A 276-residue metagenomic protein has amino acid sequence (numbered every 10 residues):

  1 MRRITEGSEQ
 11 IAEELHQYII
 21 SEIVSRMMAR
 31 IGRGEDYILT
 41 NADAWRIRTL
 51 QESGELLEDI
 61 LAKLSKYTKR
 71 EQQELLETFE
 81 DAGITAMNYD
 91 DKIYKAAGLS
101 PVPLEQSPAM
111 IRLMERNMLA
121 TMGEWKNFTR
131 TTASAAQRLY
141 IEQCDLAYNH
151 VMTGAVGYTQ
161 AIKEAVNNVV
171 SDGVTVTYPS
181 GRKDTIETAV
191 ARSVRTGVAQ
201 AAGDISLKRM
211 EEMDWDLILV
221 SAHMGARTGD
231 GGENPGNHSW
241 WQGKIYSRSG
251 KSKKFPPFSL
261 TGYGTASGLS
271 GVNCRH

Functional and structural regions predicted by a protein language model:
M1-E164: N-terminal leader/targeting and assembly helices and adjacent pre-domain segments
E6, R33, T153, D172 (+3 more regions): Feature targets compositionally biased, intrinsically disordered low-complexity regions with long contiguous runs
L39-T40, V176, I245: Hydrophobic transmembrane signal anchors and adjacent membrane-proximal interface regions, especially in viral
V102, Y178, F255-P256: Intrinsic-disorder/low-complexity coil detector
G123-V220: Contiguous, non-catalytic segments that form substrate-binding/exosite surfaces or channel walls
D184-R275: Acidic, glycine-rich two-metal-ion catalytic cores of nucleic acid-processing enzymes
